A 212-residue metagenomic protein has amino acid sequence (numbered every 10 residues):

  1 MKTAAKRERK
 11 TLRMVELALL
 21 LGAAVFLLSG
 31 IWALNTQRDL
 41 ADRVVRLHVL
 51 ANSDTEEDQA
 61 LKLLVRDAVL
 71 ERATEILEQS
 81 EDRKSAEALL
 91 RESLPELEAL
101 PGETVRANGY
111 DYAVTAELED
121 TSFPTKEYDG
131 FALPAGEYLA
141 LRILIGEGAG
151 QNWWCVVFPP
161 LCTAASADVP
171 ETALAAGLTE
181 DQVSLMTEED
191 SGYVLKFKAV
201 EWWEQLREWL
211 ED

Functional and structural regions predicted by a protein language model:
M1-K10: N-terminal Lys/Arg-rich, disordered targeting/topogenic segments
M14-I31: Hydrophobic membrane-insertion alpha-helices, especially the h-region of bacterial N-terminal signal peptides
L28-V44: Aromatic-capped interface at the extracytoplasmic side of an N-terminal signal-anchor transmembrane helix
D42, R46-Q79: Short extracytoplasmic
R66, L70-E78, P95-R106, Y110 (+1 more regions): Sec-exported extracytoplasmic/periplasmic mature domains
E87-V156: Mid-length scaffold segments of soluble, non-membrane domains
G130-Y193: Soluble extracytoplasmic domains of inner/organellar membrane proteins
E180-D212: C-terminal partner/receptor-binding element of secreted or periplasmic proteins
